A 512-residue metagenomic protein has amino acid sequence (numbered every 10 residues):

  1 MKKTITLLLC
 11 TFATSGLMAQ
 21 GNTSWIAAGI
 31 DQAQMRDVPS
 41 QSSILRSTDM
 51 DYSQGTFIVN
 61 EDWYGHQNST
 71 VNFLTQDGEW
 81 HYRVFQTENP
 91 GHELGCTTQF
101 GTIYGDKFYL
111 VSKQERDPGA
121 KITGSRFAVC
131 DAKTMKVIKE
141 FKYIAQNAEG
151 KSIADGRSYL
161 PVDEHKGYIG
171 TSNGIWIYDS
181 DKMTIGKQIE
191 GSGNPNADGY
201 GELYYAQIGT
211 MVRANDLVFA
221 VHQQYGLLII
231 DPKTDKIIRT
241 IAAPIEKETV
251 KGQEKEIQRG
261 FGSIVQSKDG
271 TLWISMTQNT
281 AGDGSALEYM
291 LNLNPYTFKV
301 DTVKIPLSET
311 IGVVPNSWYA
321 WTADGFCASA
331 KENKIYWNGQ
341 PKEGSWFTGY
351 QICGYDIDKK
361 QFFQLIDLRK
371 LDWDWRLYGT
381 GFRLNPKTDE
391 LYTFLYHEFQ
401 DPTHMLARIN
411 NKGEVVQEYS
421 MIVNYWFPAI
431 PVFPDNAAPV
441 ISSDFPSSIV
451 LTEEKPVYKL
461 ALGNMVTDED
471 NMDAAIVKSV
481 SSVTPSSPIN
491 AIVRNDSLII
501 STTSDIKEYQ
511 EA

Functional and structural regions predicted by a protein language model:
S43-R46, G91-T102, Q146-E164, P195-N215 (+4 more regions): Repeated scaffold domains used in trafficking and secretory/extracellular systems, primarily beta-propellers
G65-N72, D117-A128, G174-D179, Q224-D231 (+3 more regions): Structural motif
W80-P90, V137-A145, I185-G199, I238-E246 (+3 more regions): Beta-propeller fold detector
Y178-P341: Acidic, serine/threonine- and glycine-rich low-complexity intrinsically disordered segments that serve as flexible
T393-A438: Blade-level signature of beta-propeller repeat domains, shared across WD40, Kelch, NHL, RCC1 and BNR/Asp-box propellers
D435-T467: Extracellular interdomain linkers/hinges and stalk-like, low-complexity segments in secreted or single-pass
L460, T467-I499: Surface-exposed or secretory-pathway low-complexity segments enriched in glycine-proline and Ser/Thr/acidic residues
L498-A512: Extracellular/luminal low-complexity segments enriched in Ser/Thr/Pro
